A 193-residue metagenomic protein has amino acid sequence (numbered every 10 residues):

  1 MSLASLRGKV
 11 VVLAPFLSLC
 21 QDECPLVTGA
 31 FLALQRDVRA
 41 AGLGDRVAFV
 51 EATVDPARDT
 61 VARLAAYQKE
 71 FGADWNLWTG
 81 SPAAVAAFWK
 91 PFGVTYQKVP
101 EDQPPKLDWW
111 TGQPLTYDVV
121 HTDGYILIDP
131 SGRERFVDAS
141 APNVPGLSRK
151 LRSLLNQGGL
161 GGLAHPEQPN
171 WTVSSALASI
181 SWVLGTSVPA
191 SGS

Functional and structural regions predicted by a protein language model:
S2-F31: Short active-site neighborhood of thiol/selenol oxidoreductases, capturing the structured segment around
G8, L17-S18, A52-A57, S81-A83 (+3 more regions): Solvent-exposed coil/turn segments that connect beta secondary-structure elements in extracytoplasmic/periplasmic
G8-V10, R46-V47, A73-W75, P130-R133: Loop/turn elements at helix/coil->beta-strand transitions in domains of secreted/extracellular proteins
V12-L13, F49, Y125: Hydrophobic beta-strand anchors of alpha/beta hydrolase catalytic cores
V27-F88: Structural microenvironment flanking redox-active thiols in thiol-disulfide oxidoreductases
A65-T122: Short, internal strand/loop/helix patches that form the active-site neighborhood or redox-interaction surface
D102-S193: Thiol-/selenol-based redox modules, centered on thioredoxin-like and closely related oxidoreductase domains
